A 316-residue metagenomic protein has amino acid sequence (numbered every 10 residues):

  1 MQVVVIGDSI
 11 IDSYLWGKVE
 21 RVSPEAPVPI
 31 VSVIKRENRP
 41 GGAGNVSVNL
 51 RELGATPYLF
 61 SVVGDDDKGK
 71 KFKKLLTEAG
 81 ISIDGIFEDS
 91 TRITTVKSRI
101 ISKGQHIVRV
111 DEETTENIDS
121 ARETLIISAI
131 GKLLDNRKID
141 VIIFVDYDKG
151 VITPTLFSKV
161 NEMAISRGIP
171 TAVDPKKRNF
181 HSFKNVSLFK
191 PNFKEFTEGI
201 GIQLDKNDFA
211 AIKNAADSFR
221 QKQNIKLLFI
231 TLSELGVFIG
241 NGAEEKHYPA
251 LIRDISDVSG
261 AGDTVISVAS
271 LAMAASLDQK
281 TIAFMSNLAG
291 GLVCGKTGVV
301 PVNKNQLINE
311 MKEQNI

Functional and structural regions predicted by a protein language model:
M1-E20: Positively charged, low-complexity intrinsically disordered leader regions
V3, P24, V28-V96, E310-K312: Substrate-binding N-lobe of the ribokinase-like
V4-I6, R109, D140-I143, A172 (+2 more regions): Structural motif
S9, Y147, T264: Active-site metal-binding loops of divalent metal-dependent hydrolases
I86-R92, R99-N136: Conserved phosphate-binding/catalytic loop of the ribokinase/pfkB sugar-kinase fold
D135-V151: Short acidic, glycine-rich surface-loop motifs adjacent to enzyme active sites
G150-E245: Conserved phosphate/ATP/ADP-binding segment of small-molecule kinases
K222-K226, L251-Q314: Conserved post-catalytic alpha-helical subdomain immediately downstream of the catalytic base and nucleotide-binding
